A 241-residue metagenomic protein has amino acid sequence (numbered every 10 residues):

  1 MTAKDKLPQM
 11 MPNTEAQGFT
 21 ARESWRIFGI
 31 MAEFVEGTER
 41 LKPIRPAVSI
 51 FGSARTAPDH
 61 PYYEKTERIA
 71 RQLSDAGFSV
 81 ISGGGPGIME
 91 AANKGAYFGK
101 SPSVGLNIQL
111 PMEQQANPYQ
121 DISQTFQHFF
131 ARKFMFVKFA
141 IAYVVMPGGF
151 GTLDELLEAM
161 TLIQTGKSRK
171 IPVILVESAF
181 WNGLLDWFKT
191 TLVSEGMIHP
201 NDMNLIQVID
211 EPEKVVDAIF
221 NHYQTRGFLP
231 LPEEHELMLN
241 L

Functional and structural regions predicted by a protein language model:
T2-L7, N13-L106: Glycine-rich beta-alpha loop segments
E36-E39, F78, Y97-S101, P111 (+5 more regions): Generic secondary-structure signature for well-ordered alpha-helical cores
L41-P43, Q72-S74, A96-Y97, Q114-P118 (+3 more regions): Solvent-exposed alpha-helices and their adjacent loops that cap or buttress functional pockets in soluble metabolic
P46-S49, F78-S79, S101-G105, D121-Q124 (+3 more regions): Structural motif
G87-V145: Acidic/glycine-enriched connector segments
L110-Q115, T152, F180-G183: Short gly/pro/ser/thr-enriched loop/turn and capping motifs at secondary-structure boundaries
Q127-A179, Y223-F228: Active-site/ligand-binding-proximal alpha/beta "capping" segment
L175-L241: C-terminal functional extensions of proteins
